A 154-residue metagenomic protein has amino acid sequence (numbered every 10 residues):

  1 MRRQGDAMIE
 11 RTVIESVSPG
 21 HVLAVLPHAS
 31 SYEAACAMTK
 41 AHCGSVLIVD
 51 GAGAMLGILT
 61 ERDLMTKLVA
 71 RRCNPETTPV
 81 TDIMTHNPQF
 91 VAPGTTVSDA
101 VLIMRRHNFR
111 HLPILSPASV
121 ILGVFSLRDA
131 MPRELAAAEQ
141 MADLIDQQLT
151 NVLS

Functional and structural regions predicted by a protein language model:
M1-S154: Tandem CBS (Cystathionine beta-synthase) repeat/Bateman regulatory domains
